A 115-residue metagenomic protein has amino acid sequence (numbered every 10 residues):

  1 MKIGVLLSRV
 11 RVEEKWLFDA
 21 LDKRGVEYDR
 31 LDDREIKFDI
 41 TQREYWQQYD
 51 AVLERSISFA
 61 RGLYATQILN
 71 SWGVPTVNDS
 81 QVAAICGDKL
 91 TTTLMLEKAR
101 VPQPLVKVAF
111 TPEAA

Functional and structural regions predicted by a protein language model:
M1-K2, D50: Nucleotide donor/acceptor-binding cores
K2-D29: Short, charged N-terminal beta->alpha structural module
I3-L7, R43, N70-G73, Q81-A115: Active-site nucleotide/adenylate-binding loops and adjacent lid/helix of ATP-dependent enzymes
V12, A60, A114: Short alpha-helical
E27-S71, V77-C86: N-terminal glycine-rich "phosphate-gripper" loop used for MgATP/nucleotide binding and carboxylate activation
